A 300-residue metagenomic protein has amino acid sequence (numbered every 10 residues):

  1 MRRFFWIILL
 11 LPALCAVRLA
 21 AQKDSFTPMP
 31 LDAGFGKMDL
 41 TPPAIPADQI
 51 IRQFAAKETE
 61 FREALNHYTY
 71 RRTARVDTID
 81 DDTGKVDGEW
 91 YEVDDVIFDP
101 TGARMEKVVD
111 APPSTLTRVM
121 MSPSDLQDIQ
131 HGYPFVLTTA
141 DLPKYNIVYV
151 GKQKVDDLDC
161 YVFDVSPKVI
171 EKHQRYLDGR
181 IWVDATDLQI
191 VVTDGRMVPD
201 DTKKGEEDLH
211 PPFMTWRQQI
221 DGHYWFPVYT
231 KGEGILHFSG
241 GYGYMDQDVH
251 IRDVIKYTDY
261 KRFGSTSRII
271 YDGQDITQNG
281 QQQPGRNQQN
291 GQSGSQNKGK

Functional and structural regions predicted by a protein language model:
M1-F4: Positively charged n-region of N-terminal signal peptides that target proteins for export
W6-A16: Bacterial N-terminal signal peptides
V17-A21: Sec/Tat signal peptide C-region and signal peptidase I cleavage site
Q22-D178, T186-V192, R196-P211, Q219-G222 (+2 more regions): Structured extracytoplasmic
